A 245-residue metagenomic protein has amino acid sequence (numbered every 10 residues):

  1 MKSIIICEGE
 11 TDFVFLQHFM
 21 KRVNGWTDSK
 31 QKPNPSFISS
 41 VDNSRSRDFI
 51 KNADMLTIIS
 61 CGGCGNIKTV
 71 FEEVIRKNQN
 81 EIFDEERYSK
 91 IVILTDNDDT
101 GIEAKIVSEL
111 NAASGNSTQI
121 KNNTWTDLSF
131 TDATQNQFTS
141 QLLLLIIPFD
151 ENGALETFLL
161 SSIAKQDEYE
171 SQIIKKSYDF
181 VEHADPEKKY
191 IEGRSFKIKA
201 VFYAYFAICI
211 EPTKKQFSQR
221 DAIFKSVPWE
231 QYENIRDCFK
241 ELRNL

Functional and structural regions predicted by a protein language model:
M1-D84, V92: RecA-like P-loop NTPase motor core
F19, S162-I163, C209, L242: Generic structural signal for hydrophobic core residues of well-folded globular domains
S40, V70-E73, E109, K176 (+2 more regions): Charge-rich, solvent-exposed alpha-helical interaction surfaces
E86-Y203: Activity-critical C-terminal alpha-helical subdomain
S195-V201, I210, K214, Q231 (+2 more regions): Non-catalytic accessory regions outside enzyme or core folds
A204-K225: Short helix/strand-capping connector loops at secondary-structure junctions
D221-L245: Charge-dense, extended regions
